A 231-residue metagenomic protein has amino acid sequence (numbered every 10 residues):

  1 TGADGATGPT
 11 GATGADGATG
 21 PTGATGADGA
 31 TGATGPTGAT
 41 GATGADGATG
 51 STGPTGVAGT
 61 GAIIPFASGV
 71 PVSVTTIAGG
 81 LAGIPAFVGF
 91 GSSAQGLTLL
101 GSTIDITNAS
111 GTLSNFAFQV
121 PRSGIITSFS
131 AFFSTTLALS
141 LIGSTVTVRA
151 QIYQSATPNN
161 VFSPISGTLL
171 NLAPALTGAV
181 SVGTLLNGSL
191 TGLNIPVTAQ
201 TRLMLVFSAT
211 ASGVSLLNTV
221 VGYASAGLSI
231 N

Functional and structural regions predicted by a protein language model:
G2-A62: Collagen/collagen-like triple-helix recognition
P54-N231: Extracellular jelly-roll beta-sandwich "head" domains, especially the C-terminal globular C1q domain
